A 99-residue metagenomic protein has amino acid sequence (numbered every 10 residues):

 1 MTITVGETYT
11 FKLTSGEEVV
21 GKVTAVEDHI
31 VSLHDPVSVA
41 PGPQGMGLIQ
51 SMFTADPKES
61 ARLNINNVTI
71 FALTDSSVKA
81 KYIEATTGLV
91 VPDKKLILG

Functional and structural regions predicted by a protein language model:
T2-G99: Conserved RNA-binding domains used in RNP assembly and mRNA/RNA metabolism
